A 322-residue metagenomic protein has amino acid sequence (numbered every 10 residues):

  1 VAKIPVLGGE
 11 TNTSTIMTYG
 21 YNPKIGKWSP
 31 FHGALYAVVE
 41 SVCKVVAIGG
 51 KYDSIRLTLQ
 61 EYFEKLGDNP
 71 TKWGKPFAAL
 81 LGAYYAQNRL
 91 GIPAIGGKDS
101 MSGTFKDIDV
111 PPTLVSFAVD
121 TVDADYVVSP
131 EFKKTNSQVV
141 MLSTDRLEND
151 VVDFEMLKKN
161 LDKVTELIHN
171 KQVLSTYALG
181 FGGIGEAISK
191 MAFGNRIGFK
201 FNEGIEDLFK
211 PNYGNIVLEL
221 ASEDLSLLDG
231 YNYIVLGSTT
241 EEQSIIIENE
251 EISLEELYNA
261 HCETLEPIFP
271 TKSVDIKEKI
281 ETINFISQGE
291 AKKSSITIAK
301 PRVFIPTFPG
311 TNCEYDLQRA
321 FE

Functional and structural regions predicted by a protein language model:
V1-T11, T18-G26, T71, P76-F77 (+5 more regions): Intein/HINT protein-splicing elements and their conserved insertion hotspots or analogous self-processing inserts
M17-T18, T58-E64, R302-T307: Short glycine-rich or small-residue beta-strand-to-loop segments that form or flank ligand, phosphate, metal/Fe-S
F31-D99, G103: A glycine-rich phosphate/pyrophosphate-binding beta-strand-loop-alpha-helix module
L66, R319-E322: Disordered, low-complexity tails and leader-like regions
V217-A221: Short hydrophobic/aromatic beta-strand micro-patches that form the beta-sheet surface supporting nucleotide- or nucleic
N312-E314: Short N-terminal binding/cap micro-motifs at the start of the first secondary-structure element
